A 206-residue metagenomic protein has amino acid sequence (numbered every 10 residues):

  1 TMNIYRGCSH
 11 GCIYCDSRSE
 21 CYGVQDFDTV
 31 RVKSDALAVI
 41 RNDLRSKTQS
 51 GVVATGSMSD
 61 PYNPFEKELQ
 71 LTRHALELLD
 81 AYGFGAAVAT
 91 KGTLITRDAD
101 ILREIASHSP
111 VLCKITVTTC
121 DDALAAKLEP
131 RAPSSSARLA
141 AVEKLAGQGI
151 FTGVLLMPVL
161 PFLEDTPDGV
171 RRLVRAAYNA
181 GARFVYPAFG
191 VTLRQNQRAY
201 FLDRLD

Functional and structural regions predicted by a protein language model:
T1-L112, T118, D122-A126, S135 (+1 more regions): Conserved Radical SAM active-site core
L69-T72, R103-I115, E164-G181, D206: Short, electropositive alpha-helical surface patch
A87, L112-K114, G153, V185-Y186: Structural detector of well-ordered beta-strand residues that form the stable sheet scaffold of enzyme domains
A99, A126, D165, Q197-A199: Short, well-ordered secondary-structure micro-motifs
A123-R131, M157-F162: Surface-exposed cleft-lining segments at the edges of enzyme active sites
S136-N196: Conserved C-terminal portion of the radical SAM core fold that forms the substrate/S-adenosylmethionine-binding
Y200-D206: Acidic, Ser/Thr-rich peripheral helices and adjacent loops at domain boundaries
